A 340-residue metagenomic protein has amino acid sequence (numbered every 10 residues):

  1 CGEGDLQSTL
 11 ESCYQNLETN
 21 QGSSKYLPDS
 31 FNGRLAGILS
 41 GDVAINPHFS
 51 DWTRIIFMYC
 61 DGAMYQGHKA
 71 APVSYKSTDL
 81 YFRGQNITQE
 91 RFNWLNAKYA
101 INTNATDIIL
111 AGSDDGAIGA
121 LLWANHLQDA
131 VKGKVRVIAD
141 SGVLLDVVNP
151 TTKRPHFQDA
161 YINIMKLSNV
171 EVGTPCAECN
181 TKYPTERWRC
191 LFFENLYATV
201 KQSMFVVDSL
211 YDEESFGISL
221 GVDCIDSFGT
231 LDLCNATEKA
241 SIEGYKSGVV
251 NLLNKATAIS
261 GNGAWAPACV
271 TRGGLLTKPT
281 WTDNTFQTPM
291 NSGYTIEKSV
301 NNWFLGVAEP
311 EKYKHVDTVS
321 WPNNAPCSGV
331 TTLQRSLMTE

Functional and structural regions predicted by a protein language model:
C1-E340: C-terminal His-loop and adjacent cap/lid subdomain of alpha/beta-hydrolase
